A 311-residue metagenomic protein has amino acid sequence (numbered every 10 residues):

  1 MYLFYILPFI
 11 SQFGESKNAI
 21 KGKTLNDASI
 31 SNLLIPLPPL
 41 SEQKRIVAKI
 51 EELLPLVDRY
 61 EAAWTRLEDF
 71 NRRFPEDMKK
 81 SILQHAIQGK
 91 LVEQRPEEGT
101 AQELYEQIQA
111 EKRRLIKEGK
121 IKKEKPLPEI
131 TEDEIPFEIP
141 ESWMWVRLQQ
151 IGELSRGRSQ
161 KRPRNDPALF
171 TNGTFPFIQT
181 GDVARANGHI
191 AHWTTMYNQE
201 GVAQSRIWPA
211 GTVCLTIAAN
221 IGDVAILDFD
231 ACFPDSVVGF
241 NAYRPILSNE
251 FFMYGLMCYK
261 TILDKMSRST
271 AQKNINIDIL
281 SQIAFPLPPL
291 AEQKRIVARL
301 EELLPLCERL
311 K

Functional and structural regions predicted by a protein language model:
M1, I10, A19-L37, T171 (+3 more regions): A short glycine-rich beta-alpha junction/loop motif
L7-F9, K23-N26, D166-F175, N187-M196 (+3 more regions): Short, surface-exposed loop/turn microsegments at beta-strand edges and helix-strand junctions
S29-T65, S248, F252, S281-L310: Amphipathic alpha-helical segments
K44, A63-R66, R72, K80-S81 (+5 more regions): Non-catalytic DNA-recognition/assembly elements of restriction-modification systems
L54-Q102, R113, E302-K311: Short amphipathic coiled-coil heptad-repeat segments
E103-Q150: Cys/His-rich finger/ribbon microdomains and the adjacent scaffold used for macromolecule binding/structural
E129-E134, Q149-A168, G181-A210, K265: Sequence-specific dsDNA recognition surfaces
